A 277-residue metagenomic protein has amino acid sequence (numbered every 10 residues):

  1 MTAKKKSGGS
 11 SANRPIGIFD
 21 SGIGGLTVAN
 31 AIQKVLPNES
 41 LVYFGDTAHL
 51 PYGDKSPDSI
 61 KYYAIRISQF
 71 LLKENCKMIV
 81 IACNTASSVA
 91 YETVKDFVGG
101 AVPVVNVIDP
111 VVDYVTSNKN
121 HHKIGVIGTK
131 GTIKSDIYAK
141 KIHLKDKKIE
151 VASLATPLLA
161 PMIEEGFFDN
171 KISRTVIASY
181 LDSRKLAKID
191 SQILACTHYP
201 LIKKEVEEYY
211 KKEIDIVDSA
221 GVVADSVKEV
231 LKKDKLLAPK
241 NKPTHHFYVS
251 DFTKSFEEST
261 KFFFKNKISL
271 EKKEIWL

Functional and structural regions predicted by a protein language model:
T2-L277: Non-catalytic structural scaffold of enzyme domains
